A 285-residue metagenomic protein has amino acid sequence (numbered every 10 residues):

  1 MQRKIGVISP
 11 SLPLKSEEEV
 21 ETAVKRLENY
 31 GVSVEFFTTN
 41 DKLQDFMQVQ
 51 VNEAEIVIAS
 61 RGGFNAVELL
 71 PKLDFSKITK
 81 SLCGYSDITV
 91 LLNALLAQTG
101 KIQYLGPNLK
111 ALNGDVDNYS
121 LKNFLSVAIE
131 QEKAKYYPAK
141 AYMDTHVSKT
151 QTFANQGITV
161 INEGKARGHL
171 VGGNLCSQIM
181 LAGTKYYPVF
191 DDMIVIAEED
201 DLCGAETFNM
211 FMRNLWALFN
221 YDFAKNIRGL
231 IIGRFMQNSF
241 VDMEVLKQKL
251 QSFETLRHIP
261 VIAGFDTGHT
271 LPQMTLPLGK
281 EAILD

Functional and structural regions predicted by a protein language model:
M1-E53: ATP/NTP phosphate-donor binding region
E18-T22, T159-L202: Conserved beta-alpha junction segments in alpha/beta enzyme cores
T39-K77: N-terminal small/polar loop signature for handling phosphorylated ligands or for N-terminal nucleophile
L73-L95, I102-L109, L256-V261: Short, acidic/small-residue loops that bind anionic groups at enzyme active sites
L92-K133, I262-D285: Peripheral docking tails and interdomain loops at the edges of cofactor- or intermediate-handling domains
I102-N174: Conserved anion/nucleotide-ligand pocket segment
K185-D242: Internal helical hairpin/lid segments
I232-D285: ATP/nucleoside-binding phosphotransfer catalytic cores, i.e., glycine-rich phosphate-binding loops
